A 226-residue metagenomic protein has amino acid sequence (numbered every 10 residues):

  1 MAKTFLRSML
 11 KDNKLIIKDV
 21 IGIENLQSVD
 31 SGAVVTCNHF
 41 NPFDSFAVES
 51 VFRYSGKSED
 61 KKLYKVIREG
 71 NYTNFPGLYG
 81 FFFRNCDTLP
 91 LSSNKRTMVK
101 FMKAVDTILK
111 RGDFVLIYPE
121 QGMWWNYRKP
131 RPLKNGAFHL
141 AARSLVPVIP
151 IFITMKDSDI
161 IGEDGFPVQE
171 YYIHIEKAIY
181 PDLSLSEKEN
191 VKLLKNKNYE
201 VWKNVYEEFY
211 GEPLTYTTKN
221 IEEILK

Functional and structural regions predicted by a protein language model:
M1-K14, N74-N85, D164-P167: Alpha-helical membrane-targeting segments
L6-H39: Helix-to-loop junction immediately C-terminal to a conserved catalytic motif
L6-L10, R53, Y79-G80, V105 (+1 more regions): Short amphipathic alpha-helical segments and helix-helix/interface helices
M9-I16, L91-R96, N126-R128: Short, flexible loop segments at the rims of nucleotide/cofactor-binding pockets, characterized by
I16, V29, N85-C86, R111-G112 (+1 more regions): Structured helix-beta-strand junction loops
V20-I23, P76, V99-M102: Structural motif corresponding to alpha-helix initiation and N-cap regions
S28-N94: Catalytic core of membrane glycerolipid acyltransferases/transacylases, capturing the structured, soluble-facing
V99-K226: Non-catalytic C-terminal accessory region of glycerolipid acyltransferases and related lyso-lipid remodeling enzymes
